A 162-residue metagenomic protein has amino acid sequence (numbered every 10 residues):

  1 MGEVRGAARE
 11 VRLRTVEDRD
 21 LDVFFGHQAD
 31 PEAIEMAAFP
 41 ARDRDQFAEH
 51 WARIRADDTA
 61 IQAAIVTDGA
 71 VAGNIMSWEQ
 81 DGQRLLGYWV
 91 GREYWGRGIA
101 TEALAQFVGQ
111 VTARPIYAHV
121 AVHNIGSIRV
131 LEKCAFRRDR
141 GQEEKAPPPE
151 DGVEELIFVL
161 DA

Functional and structural regions predicted by a protein language model:
M1-D22, G26-E32, M36, Q62-A162: Acyl-donor (CoA/ACP) binding surface of acyl/acetyltransferases
E32-A52: Conserved GNAT-fold acetyl-CoA-binding loop/helix
R53-D58: Short loop/turn motifs at secondary-structure junctions and domain boundaries
